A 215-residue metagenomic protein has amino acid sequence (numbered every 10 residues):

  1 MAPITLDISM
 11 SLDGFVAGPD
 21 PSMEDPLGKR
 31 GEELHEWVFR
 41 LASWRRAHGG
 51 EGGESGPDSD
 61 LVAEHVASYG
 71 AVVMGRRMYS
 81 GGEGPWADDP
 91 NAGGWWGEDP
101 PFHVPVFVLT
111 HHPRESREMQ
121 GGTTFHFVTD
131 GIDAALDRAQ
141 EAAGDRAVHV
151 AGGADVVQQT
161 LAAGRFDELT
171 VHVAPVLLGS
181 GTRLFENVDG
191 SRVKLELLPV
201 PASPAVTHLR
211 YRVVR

Functional and structural regions predicted by a protein language model:
M1-R215: Enzymes that bind and transform nitrogen-containing heteroaromatic metabolites
